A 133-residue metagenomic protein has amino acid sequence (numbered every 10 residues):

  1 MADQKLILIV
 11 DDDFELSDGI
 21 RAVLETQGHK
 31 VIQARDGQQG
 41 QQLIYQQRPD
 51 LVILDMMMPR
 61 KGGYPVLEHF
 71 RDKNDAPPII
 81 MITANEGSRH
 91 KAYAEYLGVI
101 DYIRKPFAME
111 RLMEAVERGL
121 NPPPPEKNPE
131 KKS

Functional and structural regions predicted by a protein language model:
D13, M56-M57: The short loop immediately C-terminal to the conserved phospho-acceptor aspartate in CheY-like receiver
F14-I32: Two-component/phosphorelay signaling modules centered on CheY-like receiver
S17, M58-R60, G87: The feature encodes the CheY-like receiver
R35-Q39, K61-V66: Acidic catalytic/metal-coordinating carboxylates
Q42, Y64-D75: Short amphipathic alpha-helix used as the core "switch/output" element in two-component signaling
Q47-I53: Active-site beta3 strand of CheY-like receiver
P65, E86-D101, E114: Alpha4 helix (beta4-alpha4-beta5 surface) of REC/receiver domains from two-component response regulators
